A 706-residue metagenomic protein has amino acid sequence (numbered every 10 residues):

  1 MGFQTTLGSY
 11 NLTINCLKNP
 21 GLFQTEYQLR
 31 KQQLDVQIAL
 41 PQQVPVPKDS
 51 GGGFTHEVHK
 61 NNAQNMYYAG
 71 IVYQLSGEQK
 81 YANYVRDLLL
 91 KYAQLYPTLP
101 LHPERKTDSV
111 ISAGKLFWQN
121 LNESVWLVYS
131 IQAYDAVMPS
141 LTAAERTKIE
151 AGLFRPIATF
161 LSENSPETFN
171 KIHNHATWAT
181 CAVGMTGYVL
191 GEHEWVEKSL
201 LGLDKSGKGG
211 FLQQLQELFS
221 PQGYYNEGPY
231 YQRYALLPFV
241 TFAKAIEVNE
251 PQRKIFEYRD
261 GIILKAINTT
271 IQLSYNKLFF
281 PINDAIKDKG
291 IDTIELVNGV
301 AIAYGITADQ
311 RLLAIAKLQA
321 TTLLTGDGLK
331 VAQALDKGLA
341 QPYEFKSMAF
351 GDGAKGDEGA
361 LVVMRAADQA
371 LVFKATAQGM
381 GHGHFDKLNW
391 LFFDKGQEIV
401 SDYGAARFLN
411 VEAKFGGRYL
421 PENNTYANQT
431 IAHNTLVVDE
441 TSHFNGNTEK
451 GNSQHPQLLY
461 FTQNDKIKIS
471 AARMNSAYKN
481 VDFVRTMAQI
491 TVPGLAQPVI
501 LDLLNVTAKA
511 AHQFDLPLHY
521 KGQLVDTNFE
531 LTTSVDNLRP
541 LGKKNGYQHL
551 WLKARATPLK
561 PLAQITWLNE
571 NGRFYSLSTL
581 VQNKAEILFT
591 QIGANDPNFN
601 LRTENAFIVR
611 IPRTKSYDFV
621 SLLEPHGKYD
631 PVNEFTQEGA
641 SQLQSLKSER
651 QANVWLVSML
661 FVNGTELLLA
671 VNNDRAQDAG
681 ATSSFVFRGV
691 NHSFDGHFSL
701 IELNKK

Functional and structural regions predicted by a protein language model:
M1-K171, T177-G184, D204, V240 (+1 more regions): Extracellular glycan-targeting catalytic surfaces
K148-K387, F393-E398, T532-N545, L550-L568 (+3 more regions): Extracellular polysaccharide-recognition and catalytic grooves
P281-I286, D292-L296, V372-T376, I399-G404 (+6 more regions): Short amphipathic beta-strand/extended segments with alternating polar/hydrophobic composition
T321-N537, K615, P625-K628: Catalytic and substrate-binding regions of extracellular carbohydrate-active enzymes, especially polysaccharide lyases
R473, P561-I565, N653-F661: Short, hydrophobic/proline-enriched secondary-structure or compact coil segments at domain edges
V499, I592-P612, F619, G627: Extended, compositionally biased non-globular segments
L518-Y520, S576-A594, K615-Y629: Short, hydrophobic/aromatic-enriched beta-strand segments in well-ordered soluble domains
I608-D618, L623-K706: Non-catalytic terminal regions with compositionally biased, polar/charged low complexity
